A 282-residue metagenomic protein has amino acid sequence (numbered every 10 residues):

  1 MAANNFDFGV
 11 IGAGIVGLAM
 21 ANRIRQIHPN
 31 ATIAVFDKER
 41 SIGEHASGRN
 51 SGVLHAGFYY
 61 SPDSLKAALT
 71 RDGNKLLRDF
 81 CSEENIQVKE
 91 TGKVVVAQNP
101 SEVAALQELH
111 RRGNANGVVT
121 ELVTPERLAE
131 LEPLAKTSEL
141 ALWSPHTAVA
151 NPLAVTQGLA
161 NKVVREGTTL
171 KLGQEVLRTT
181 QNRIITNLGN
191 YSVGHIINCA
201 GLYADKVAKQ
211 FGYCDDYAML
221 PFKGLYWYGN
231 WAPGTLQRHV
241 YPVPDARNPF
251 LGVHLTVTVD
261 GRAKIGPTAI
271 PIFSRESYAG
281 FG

Functional and structural regions predicted by a protein language model:
A2-V16, A34: Beta1/beta-strand and adjacent pyrophosphate-binding region of the FAD-binding site in flavoprotein oxidoreductases
V16, S41, Y203: Conserved Rossmann-like nucleotide-cofactor binding loop
A19, T179, T186-F281: Flavin-dependent oxidoreductases
A21, R25, K162: Gly/Ala-rich phosphate-binding loop of Rossmann-like dinucleotide-binding domains, activating on the conserved
R25-R49: Glycine-rich FAD pyrophosphate-binding loop
G52-R127, S138, G252-H254, R262-K264 (+1 more regions): Dinucleotide-binding Rossmann-like beta1-alpha1 core, especially the glycine-rich loop that anchors the ADP
A141-H195, C199-K206: Helical element adjacent to the flavin cofactor pocket in flavoenzyme catalytic cores
